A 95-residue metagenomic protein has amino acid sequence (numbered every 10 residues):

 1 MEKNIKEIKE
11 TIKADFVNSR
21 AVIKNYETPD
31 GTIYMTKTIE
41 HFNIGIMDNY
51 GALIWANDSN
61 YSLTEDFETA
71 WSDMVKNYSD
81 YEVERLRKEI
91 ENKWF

Functional and structural regions predicted by a protein language model:
M1-D30, E91-W94: Negatively charged, low-complexity tracts enriched in Asp/Glu with abundant Ser/Thr
V17-R85: Acidic, low-complexity, intrinsically disordered interaction modules
I54, W94-F95: Short, aromatic- and cysteine-enriched interfacial helices/patches that mediate contacts at lipid membranes
V83, R87-K93: Acidic, proline/glycine-rich low-complexity IDRs
